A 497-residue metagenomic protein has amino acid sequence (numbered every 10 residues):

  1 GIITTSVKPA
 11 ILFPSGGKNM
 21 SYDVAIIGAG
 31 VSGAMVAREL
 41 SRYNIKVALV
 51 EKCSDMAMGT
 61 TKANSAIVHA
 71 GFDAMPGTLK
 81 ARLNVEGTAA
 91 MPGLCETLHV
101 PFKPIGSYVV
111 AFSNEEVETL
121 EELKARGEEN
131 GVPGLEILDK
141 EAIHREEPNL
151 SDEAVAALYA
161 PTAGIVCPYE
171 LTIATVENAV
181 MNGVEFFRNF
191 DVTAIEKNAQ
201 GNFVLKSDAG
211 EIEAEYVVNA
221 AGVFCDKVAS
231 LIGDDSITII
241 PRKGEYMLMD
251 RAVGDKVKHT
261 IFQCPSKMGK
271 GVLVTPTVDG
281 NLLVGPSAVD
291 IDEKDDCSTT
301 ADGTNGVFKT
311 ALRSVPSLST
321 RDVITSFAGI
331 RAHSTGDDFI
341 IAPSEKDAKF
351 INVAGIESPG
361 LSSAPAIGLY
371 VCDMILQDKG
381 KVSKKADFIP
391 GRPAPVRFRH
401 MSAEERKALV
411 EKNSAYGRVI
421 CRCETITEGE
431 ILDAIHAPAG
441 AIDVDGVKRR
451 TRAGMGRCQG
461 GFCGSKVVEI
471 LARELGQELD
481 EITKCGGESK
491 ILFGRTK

Functional and structural regions predicted by a protein language model:
V24-A48: N-terminal Rossmann-like FAD-binding beta1-loop-alpha1 element of flavoenzymes
M35, I195-G285, V289-T300, K309 (+2 more regions): Flavin-dependent oxidoreductases
R42-T61: Glycine-rich FAD pyrophosphate-binding loop
A66-E146, V155, G271-V272: Dinucleotide-binding Rossmann-like beta1-alpha1 core, especially the glycine-rich loop that anchors the ADP
R82-V85, S113-T119, Y159-E177, C297-D302 (+2 more regions): Short beta-strand to alpha-helix junction loop
T162-E215: Helical element adjacent to the flavin cofactor pocket in flavoenzyme catalytic cores
V278-D279, D295-V419, I426-A439, R452-M455: C-terminal catalytic lobe of FAD-dependent flavoproteins
T427-P438, G461-L479: Iron-sulfur (Fe-S) cluster-binding segments and ferredoxin-like electron-carrier domains, especially [2Fe-2S]
